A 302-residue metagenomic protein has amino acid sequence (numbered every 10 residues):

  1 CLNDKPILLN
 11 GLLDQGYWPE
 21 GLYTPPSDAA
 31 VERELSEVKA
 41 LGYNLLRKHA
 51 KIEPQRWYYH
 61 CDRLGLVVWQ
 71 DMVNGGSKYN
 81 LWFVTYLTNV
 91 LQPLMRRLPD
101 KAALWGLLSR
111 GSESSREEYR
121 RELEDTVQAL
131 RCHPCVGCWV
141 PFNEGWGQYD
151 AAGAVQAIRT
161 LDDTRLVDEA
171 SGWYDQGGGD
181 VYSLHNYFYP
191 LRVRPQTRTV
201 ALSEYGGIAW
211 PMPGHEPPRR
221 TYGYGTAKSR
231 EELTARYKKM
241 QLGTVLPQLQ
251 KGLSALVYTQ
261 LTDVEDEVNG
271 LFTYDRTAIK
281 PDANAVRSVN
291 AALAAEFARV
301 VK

Functional and structural regions predicted by a protein language model:
C1-K39, Y59, I158, N284 (+1 more regions): N-terminal carbohydrate-binding accessory modules
I7-N10, L41, V200, N269: A broad, low-specificity signal marking well-ordered, structured residues that form hydrophobic/aromatic
A30-H49, P54: Catalytic domains of carbohydrate-active enzymes, especially glycoside hydrolases
L45-N290, A298-R299: Substrate-binding/catalytic cleft of secreted carbohydrate-active enzymes, primarily glycoside hydrolases
